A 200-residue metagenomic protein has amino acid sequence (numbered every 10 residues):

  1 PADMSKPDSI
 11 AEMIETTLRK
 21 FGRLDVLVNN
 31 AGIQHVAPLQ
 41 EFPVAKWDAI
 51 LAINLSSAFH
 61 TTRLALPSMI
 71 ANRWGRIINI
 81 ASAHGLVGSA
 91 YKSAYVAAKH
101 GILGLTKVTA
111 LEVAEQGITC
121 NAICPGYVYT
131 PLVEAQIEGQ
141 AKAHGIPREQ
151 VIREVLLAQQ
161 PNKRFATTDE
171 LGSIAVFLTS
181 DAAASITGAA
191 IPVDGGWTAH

Functional and structural regions predicted by a protein language model:
P1-M13, V44: The beta1-alpha1 cofactor-binding region of Rossmann-like NAD(H)/NADP(H)-dependent oxidoreductases
V28, A114, T119, I186-G188: Short, small/polar-rich loop/turn modules that mediate ligand/substrate recognition or access, typified
A37-Q40, V87-A94, E115-Q116, K163 (+1 more regions): Active-site loop immediately N-terminal to the catalytic Tyr-X3-Lys motif of short-chain dehydrogenase/reductase
P38-L39, K46-L51, L156: Substrate-binding pocket helix/loop in short-chain dehydrogenase/reductase
F59, L66, I70, W74 (+2 more regions): C-terminal substrate-recognition "lid" of short-chain dehydrogenase/reductases
T62, A98, T106: Active-site helix of classical SDR
S82: Residue(s) in the substrate-gating loop at a strand-loop-helix junction that position the organic substrate next
